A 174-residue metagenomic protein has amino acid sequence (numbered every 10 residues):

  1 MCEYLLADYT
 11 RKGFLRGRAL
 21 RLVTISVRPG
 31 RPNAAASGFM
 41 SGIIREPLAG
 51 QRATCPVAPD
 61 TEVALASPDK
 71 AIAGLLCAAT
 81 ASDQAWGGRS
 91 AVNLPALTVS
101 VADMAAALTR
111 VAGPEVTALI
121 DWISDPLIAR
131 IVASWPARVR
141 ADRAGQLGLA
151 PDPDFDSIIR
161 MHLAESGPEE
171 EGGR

Functional and structural regions predicted by a protein language model:
M1-R18, L48-A49: Active-site Tyr-X1-5-Lys
E3-A7, M40-R45, A73: Conserved active-site helix of classical SDR/Rossmann-fold NAD(P)-dependent CH-OH oxidoreductases
G13, V27-S41, P68-D69, A78-V92: Glycine/proline-rich active-site loop of Rossmann-fold NAD(P)-dependent oxidoreductases
A19-N33, G42-A66: A conserved pocket-lining segment of Rossmann-fold NAD(P)-dependent short-chain dehydrogenase/reductase
A34-G38, V63-D69, V99, V139 (+1 more regions): Residue-level signal for the nucleotide or nucleotide-sugar donor/cofactor binding architecture
R45, D69-T80, D156, R160-L163: Amphipathic alpha-helical segments that line or abut small-molecule/effector binding pockets and mediate allosteric
P47, I72-G74, A78-V132, E169-G173: Mid/C-terminal beta-alpha module of Rossmann-like enzyme folds, strongest in SDR-family dehydrogenases/epimerases
S124, S134-Q146, A150-R174: Amphipathic terminal alpha-helices
